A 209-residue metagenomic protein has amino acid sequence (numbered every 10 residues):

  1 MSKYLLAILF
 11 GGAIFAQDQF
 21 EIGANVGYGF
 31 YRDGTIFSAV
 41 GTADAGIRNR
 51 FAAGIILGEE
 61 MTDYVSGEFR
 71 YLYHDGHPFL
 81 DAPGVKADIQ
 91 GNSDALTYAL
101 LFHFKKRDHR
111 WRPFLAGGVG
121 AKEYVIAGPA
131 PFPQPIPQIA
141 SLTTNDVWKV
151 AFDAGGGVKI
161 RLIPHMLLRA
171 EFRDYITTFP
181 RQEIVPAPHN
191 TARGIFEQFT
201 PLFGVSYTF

Functional and structural regions predicted by a protein language model:
M1-Q19: Cleavable N-terminal export/targeting peptides
Q17-Q19, V26-F30, I56-Q134, K149 (+2 more regions): Gram-negative (and chloroplast) outer-membrane scaffold detector with strong preference for beta-barrel transmembrane
G29-A53, V147: Surface-exposed strand-loop-strand hairpins of Gram-negative outer-membrane beta-barrel proteins
A39-D44, D81-I89, P137-T144, P186-R193: Extracellular loop and loop/strand-boundary signature of outer-membrane beta-barrel proteins
A52-G54, A151-D153, G157-K159, L167-R169 (+2 more regions): A broad helix-preferring feature
F172-R173: Internal, hydrophobic beta-strand segments that form the core of beta-sheet-rich folds
I176-P180: C-terminal beta-signal and adjacent terminal beta-strands/loops of Gram-negative outer-membrane beta-barrel proteins
Q182-I184: Extended, charged amphipathic interaction segments
